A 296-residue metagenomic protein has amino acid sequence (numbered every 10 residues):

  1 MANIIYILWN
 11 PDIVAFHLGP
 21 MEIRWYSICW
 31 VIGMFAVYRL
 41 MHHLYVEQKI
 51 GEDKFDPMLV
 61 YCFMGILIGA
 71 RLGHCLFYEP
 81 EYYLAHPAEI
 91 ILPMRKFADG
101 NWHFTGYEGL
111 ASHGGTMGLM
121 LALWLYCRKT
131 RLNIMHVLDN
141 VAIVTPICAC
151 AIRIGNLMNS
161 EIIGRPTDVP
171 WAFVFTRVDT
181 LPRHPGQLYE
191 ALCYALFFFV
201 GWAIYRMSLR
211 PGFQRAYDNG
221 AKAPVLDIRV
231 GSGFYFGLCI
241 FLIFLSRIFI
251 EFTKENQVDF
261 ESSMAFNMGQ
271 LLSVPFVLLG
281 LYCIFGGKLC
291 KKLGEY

Functional and structural regions predicted by a protein language model:
M1-Y296: A feature for loop-to-transmembrane-helix boundaries and adjacent hydrophobic helices in multi-pass integral membrane
